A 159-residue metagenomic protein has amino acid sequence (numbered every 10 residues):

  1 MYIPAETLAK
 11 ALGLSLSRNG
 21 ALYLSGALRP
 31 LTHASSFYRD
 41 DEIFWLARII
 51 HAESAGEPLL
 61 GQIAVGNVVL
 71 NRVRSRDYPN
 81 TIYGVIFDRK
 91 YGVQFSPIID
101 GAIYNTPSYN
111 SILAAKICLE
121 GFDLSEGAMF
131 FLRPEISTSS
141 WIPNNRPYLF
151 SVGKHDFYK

Functional and structural regions predicted by a protein language model:
M1-A47: Primary recognition of N-terminal secretory signal peptides and signal-anchoring hydrophobic helices
T32-K159: Bacterial extracytoplasmic/cell-wall-associated proteins, especially those involved in peptidoglycan
